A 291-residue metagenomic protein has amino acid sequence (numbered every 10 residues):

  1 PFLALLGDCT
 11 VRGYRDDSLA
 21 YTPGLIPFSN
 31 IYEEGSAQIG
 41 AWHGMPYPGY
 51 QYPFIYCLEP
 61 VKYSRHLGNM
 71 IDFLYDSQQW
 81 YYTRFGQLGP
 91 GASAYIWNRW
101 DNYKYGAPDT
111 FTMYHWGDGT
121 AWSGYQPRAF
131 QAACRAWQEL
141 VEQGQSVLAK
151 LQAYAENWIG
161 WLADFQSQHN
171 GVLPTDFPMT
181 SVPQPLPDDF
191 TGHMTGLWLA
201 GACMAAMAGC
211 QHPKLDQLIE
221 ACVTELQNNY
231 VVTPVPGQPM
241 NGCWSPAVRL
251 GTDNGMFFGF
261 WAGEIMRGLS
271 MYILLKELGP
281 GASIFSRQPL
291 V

Functional and structural regions predicted by a protein language model:
P1-W244, N254-G263, G268, E277-L278: Extended ligand-binding clefts on enzyme/binding-domain cores
V248-R249: Beta-strand-rich solenoid/repeat architectures in extracellular/passenger domains of polysaccharide-targeting enzymes
